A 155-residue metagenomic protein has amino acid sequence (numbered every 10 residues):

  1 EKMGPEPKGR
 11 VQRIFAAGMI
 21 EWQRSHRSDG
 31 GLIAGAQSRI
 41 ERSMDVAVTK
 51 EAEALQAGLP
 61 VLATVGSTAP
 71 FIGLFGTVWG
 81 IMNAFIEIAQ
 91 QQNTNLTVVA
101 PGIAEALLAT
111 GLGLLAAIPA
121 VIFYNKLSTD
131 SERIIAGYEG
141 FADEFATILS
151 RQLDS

Functional and structural regions predicted by a protein language model:
E1-F71, N83-N95, I122-S155: Predominantly long cytosolic amphipathic alpha-helical stalk/bundle segments
F15, P70-G73, I103, G113: Residue-level signature of catalytic and energy-coupling elements of molecular machines, predominantly ATP/GTP-dependent
L59-A63, I103, T110: Short hydrophobic "helix-edge" motifs at membrane interfaces and signal-peptide entry regions
S67, L74-I81, T110, L114-I122: Hydrophobic positions within alpha-helical transmembrane segments of bacterial inner-membrane proteins
